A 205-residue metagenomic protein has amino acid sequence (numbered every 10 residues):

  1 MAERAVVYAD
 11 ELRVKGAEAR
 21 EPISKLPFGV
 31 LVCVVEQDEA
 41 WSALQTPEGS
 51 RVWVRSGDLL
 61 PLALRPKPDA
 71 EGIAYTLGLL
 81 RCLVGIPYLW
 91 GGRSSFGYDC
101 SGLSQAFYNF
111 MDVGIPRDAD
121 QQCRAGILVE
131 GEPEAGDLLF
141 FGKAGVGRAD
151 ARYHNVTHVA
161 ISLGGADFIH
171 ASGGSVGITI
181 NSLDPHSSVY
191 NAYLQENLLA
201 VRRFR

Functional and structural regions predicted by a protein language model:
M1-Y8, A17, L31, D38 (+2 more regions): Boundary regions of SH3-family modules and the immediately adjacent low-complexity/disordered segments in eukaryotic
A2-A17, P116-R124, G145: Short, structured beta-strand/loop micro-motifs enriched in basic residues and often containing a Trp
L12-F28: SH3/SH3-like (including bacterial SH3b) beta-barrel domains that bind proline-rich motifs or cell-wall ligands
L26-V32, G136: Loop/turn positions that initiate beta-strands
P66, R93, Y153-T157, S162-R205: Aromatic- and glycine-rich peptidoglycan recognition patches
Y88-A135: Catalytic cysteine-centered active-site loop
